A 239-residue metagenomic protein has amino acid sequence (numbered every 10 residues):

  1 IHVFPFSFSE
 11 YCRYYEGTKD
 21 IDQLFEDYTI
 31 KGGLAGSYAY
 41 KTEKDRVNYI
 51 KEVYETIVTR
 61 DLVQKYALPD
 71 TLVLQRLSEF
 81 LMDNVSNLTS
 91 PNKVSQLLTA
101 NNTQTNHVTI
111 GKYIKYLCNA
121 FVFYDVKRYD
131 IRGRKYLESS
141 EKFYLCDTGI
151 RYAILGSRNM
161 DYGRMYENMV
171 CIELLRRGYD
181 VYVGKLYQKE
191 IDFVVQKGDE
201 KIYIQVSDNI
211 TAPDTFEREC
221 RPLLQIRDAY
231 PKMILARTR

Functional and structural regions predicted by a protein language model:
I1, Y15-E16: Short regulatory helix/loop adjacent to the ATP-binding pocket of P-loop NTPases
I1-S9: A short helix-turn-beta junction within AAA+ P-loop NTPase domains corresponding to the substrate/partner-engaging
F8-Y11, I150-R151: A generic structural signal for short hydrophobic patches within well-formed alpha-helices
E16-T56: Amphipathic alpha-helical "lid/sensor" segments that cap RecA-like P-loop NTPase cores
F25, C171, C220-L224: Short amphipathic alpha-helical segments and helix-helix/interface helices
T42-K201: Accessory nucleic acid-recognition modules appended to NTPase machines
G184, D208-R239: Catalytic cores of nucleic-acid endonucleases
I204: Conserved beta3 VAIK motif of the Hanks protein kinase fold
